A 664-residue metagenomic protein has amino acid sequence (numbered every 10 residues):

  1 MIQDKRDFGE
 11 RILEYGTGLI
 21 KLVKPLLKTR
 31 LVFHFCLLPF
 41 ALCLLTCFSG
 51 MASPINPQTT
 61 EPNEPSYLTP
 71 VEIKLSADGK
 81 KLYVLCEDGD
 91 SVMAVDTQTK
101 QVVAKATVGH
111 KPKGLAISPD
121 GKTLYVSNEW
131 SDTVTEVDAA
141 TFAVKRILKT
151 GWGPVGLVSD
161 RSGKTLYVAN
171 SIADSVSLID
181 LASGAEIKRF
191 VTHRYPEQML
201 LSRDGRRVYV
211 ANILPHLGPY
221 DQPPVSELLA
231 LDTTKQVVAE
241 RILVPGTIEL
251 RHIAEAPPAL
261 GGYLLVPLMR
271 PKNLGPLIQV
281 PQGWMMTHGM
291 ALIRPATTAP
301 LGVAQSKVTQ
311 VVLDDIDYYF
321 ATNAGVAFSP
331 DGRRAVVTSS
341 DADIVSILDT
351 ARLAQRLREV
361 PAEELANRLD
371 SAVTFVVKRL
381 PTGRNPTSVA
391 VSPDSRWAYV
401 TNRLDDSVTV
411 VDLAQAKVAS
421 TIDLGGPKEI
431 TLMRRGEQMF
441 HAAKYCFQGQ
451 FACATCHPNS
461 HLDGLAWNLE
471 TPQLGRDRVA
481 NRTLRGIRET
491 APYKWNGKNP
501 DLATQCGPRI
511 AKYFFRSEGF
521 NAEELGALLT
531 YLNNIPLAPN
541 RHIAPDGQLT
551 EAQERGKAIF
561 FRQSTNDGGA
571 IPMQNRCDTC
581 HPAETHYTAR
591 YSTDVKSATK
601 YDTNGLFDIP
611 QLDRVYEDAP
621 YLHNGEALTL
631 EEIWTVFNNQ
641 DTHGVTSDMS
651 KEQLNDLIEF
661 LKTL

Functional and structural regions predicted by a protein language model:
Q58-E64, Q101-A106, A143-L148, A185-F190 (+4 more regions): A short beta-strand motif characteristic of beta-propeller blades
P62-D90: Beta-strand-rich domains and repeat architectures in extracellular enzymes and scaffolds, especially beta-propellers
A77-D78, P119-D120, R161-S162, R203-D204 (+3 more regions): Residue-level detector of Asp-centered blade-edge/turn motifs that repeat once per structural unit in beta-propeller
V84, V126, V168, V210-A211 (+3 more regions): Residue position within the beta-strands of beta-propeller blades
E87-D88, E129-W130, S171-I172, G218-P224 (+3 more regions): Short, solvent-exposed loop/turn segments at conserved positions within beta-propeller repeat blades
D96-K100, D138-F142, D180-G184, D232-Q236 (+3 more regions): Short loop/turn segments that connect beta-strands within beta-propeller blades
E240, E249-L260, L265-Q279, M286-G289 (+1 more regions): Periplasmic c-type cytochrome electron-transfer domains
